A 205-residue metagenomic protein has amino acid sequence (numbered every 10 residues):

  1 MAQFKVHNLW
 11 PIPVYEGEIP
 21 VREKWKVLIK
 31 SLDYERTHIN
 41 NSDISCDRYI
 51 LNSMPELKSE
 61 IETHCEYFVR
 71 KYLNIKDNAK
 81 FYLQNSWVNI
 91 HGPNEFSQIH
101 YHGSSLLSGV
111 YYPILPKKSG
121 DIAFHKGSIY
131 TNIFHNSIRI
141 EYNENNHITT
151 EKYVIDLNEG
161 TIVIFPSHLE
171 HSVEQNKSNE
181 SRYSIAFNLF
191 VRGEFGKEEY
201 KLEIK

Functional and structural regions predicted by a protein language model:
M1-N78, W87, F96, D121 (+1 more regions): Non-heme Fe(II)/2-oxoglutarate
G17, V88, Y111, F187-L189: Preference for bulky hydrophobic residues occupying beta-strand positions in well-ordered beta-sheet regions
F81, H102-S104, S178-E180: Short coil/turn motifs at beta-sheet boundaries
S86, L107, Y183: Residue-level detector of short, conserved catalytic/binding motifs and their immediate flanks
G92-I162, V191-E203: Catalytic core of non-heme Fe(II) oxygenases with the double-stranded beta-helix
S97-H100, H171-S178: Short beta-strand His + acidic residue motifs that chelate non-heme Fe in jelly-roll/DSBH and cupin folds
I164-H168: Short, proline-centered helix/strand-breaking motifs
N179-L189: A short alpha/beta connector and helix-capping loop motif
